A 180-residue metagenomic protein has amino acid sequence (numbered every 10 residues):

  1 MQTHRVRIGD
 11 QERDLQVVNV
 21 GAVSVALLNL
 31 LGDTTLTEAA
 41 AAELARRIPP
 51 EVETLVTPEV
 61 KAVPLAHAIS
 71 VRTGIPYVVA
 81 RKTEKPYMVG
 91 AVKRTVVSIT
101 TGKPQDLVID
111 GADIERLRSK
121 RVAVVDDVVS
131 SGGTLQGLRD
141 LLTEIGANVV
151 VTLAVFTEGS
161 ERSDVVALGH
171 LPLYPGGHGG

Functional and structural regions predicted by a protein language model:
M1-V52: Active-site-facing substrate-recognition patch
V52-E59: Short glycine-rich phosphate-binding loop at a beta-alpha junction
V60, K82-E84, V155-E158: Short, ordered loop/turn segments at secondary-structure junctions
P64-T73, R139: Short Gly/Thr/Asp-enriched flexible loops that form oxyanion-binding sites at enzyme active sites
T73-I75, A147: A short helix->loop->beta-strand "cap" motif at the edges of active sites that frequently abuts
I75-V122: Short, glycine/charge-rich flexible loops or terminal/linker lids adjacent to PRPP-binding catalytic cores
D126-R139: Acidic, divalent-metal-coordinating active-site segment for phosphoryl/phosphodiester hydrolysis, typified by short
Q136-G180: PRPP-dependent phosphoribosyltransferase catalytic core
